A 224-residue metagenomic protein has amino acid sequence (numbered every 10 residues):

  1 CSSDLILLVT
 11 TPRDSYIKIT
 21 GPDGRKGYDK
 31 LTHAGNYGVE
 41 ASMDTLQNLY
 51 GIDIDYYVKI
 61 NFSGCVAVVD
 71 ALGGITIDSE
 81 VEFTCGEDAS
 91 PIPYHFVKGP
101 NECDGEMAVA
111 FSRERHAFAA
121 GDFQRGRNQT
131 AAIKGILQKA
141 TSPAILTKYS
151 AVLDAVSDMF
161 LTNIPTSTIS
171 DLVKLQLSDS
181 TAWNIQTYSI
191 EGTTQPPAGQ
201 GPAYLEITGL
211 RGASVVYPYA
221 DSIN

Functional and structural regions predicted by a protein language model:
C1-N224: Non-catalytic, solvent-exposed segments at the cell envelope interface
